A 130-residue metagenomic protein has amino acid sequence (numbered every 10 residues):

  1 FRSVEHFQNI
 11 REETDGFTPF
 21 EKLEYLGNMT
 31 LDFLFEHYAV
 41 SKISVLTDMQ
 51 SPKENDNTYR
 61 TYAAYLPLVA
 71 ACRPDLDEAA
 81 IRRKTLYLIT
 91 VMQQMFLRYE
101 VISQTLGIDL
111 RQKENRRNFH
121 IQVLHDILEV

Functional and structural regions predicted by a protein language model:
R2-E36, T85-L88: Hydrophobic alpha-helical connector segments
S3, E36-V40, T61-L68, R98: Amphipathic, well-ordered alpha-helical segments in soluble domains
E21, Y25, I43-P74, R82 (+1 more regions): Amphipathic alpha-helical packing segments from all-alpha helical-bundle domains
L31-K53, Y99-Q104: Amphipathic alpha-helical segments used for helix-helix packing
H37-Y38, E78-R82: Alpha-helix N-cap/helix-initiation sites
V40, K84-Y87, Q93-L97: Hydrophobic, amphipathic alpha-helical faces that serve as interaction scaffolds
L66-E78, V91-V130: C-terminal peripheral helix-coil segments that are non-catalytic and often amphipathic
